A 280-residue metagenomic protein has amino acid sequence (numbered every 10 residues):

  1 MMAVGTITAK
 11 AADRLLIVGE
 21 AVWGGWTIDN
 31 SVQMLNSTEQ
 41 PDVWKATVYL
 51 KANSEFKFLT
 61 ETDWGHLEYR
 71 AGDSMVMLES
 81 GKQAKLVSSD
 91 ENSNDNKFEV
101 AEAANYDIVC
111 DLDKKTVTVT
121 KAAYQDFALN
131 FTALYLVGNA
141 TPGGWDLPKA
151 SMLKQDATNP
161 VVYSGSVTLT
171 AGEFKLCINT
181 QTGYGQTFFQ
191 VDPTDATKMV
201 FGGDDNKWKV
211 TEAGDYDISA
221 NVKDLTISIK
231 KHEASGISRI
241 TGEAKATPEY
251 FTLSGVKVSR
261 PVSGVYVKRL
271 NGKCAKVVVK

Functional and structural regions predicted by a protein language model:
M2-K10: C-terminal segment of classical bacterial N-terminal signal peptides
A12-A52, E61-Q83, F127-A171, N179-F201: Aromatic-rich carbohydrate-binding modules that target alpha-glucans
L15-I17, W44-V48, F56, F98-V100 (+9 more regions): Fold-core signature of tandem repeat domains
F56-F58, L176, G264-L270: Short, aromatic- and glycine-rich surface loops/edge beta-strands on solvent-exposed regions
G65-K114, G183-V222: Structured interaction patches on ligand/partner-binding surfaces of diverse proteins
A123-Y124: Short amphipathic, basic-aromatic surface patches that mediate peripheral association with negatively charged
A234-K280: C-terminal outer-membrane/trafficking sorting elements
